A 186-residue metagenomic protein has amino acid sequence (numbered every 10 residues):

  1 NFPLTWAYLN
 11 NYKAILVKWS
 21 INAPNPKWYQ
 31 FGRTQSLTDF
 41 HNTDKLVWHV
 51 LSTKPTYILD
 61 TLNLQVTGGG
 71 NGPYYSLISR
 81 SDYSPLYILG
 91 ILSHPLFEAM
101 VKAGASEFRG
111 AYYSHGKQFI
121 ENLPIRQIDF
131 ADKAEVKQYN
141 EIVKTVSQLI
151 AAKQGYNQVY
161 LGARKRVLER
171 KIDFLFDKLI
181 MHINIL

Functional and structural regions predicted by a protein language model:
N1-Q138: Polybasic, glycine- and aromatic-enriched phosphate-binding surface used to engage nucleic acids
R126-L186: Non-catalytic DNA-recognition/assembly elements of restriction-modification systems
